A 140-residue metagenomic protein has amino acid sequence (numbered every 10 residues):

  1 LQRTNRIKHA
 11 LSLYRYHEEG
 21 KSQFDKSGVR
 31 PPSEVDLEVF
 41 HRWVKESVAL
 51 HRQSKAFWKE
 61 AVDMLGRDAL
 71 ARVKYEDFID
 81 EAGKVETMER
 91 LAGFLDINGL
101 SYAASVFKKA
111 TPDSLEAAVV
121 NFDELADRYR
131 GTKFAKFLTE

Functional and structural regions predicted by a protein language model:
L1-E60, M64-L70, F78-S101: PAPS-dependent sulfotransferase catalytic domain
A104-E140: C-terminal accessory extensions appended to soluble enzyme cores
